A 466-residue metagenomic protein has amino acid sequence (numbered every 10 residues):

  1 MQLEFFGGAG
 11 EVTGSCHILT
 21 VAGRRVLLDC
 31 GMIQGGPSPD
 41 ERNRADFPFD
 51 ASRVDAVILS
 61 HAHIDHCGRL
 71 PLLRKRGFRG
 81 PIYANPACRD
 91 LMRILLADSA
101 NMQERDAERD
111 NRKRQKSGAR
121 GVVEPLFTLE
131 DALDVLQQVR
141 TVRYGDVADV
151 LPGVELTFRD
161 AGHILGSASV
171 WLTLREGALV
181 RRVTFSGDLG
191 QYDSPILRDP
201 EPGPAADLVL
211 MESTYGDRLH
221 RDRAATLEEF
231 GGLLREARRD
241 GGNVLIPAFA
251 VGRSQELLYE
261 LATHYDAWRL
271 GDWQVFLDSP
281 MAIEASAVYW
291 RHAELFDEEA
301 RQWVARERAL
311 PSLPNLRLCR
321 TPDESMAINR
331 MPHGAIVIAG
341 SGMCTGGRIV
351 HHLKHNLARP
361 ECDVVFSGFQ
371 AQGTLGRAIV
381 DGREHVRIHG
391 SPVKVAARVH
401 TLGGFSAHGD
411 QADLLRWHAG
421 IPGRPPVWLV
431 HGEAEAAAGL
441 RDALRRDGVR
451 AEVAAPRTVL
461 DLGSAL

Functional and structural regions predicted by a protein language model:
M1-S52, D134-R198, D323-R330, I336 (+5 more regions): Core dinuclear metal-dependent hydrolase active-site scaffold
A9-V12, V21-G80, A84-Q138, L189-D199 (+3 more regions): Pre-active-site segment of Zn-dependent metallo-hydrolases
G14, G36, C67-G68, R93 (+10 more regions): Short helix/loop capping segments that flank catalytic or ligand/cofactor-binding pockets
D55-V57, F78-P81, N243, D272-Q274 (+2 more regions): Short active-site oxyanion
L91, S169, G190-D278, D363-G368 (+1 more regions): Cap/insert and terminal regions of metallo-dependent hydrolase folds
S99-I164, A293-H333: Metallo-beta-lactamase
G231-Q372, R445: Hard-cation-handling environments
W290-G334, R383-R424, L429: C-terminal helical cap/extension that packs against the catalytic core of soluble nucleotide-cofactor enzymes
